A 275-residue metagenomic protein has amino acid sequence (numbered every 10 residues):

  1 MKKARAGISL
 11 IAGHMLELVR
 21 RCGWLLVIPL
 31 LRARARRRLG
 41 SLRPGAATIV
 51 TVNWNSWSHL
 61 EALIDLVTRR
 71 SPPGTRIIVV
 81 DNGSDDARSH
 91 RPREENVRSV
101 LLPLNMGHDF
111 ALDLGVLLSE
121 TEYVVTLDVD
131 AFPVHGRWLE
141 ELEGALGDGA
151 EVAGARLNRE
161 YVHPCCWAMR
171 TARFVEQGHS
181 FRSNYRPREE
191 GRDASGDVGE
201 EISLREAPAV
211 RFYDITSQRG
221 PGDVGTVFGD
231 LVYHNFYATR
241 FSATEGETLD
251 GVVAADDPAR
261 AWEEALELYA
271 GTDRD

Functional and structural regions predicted by a protein language model:
K2-A62: N-proximal low-complexity "stem/linker" segments adjacent to membrane-targeting elements
L66-G74: Short, acidic, metal-binding catalytic loop of nucleotide-sugar glycosyltransferases
D81-S89: A conserved acidic beta->alpha catalytic loop
N82, L127-D130: Active-site acidic Asp-centered loop
L102-L118: Glycine-rich, basic loop-to-helix element that forms the pyrophosphate-binding segment of sugar-nucleotide handling
V124: Short aromatic/hydrophobic "clamp" motif used to bind/position activated sugar donors
F132-L204: Conserved catalytic core of nucleotide-sugar-dependent glycosyltransferases
E190-D275: C-terminal catalytic/acceptor-binding lobe
